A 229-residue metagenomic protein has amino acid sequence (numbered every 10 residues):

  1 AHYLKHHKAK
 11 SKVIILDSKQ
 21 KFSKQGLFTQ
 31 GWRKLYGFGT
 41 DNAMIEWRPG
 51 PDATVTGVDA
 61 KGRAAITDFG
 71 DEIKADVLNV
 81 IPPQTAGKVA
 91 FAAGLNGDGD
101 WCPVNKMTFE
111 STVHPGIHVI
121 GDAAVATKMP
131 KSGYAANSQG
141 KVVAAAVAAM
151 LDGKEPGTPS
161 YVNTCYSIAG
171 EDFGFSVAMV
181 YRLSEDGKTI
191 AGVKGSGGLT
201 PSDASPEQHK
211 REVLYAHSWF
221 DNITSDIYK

Functional and structural regions predicted by a protein language model:
A1, K8-I14, H118, D122: Glycine/serine-rich loop-strand microenvironments at binding/catalytic pocket rims
A1-L4, W32-R33, V142-A148: Short, well-ordered amphipathic alpha-helices
K5-D100: A Rossmann-like FAD-binding core segment of flavoenzymes
H7-K8, E110-S111, T158-P159: Solvent-exposed alpha-helices and their adjacent loops that cap or buttress functional pockets in soluble metabolic
E72-S138, A149: FAD-site-proximal beta/loop scaffold in flavoenzymes
D100-H118, G170-I190: FAD-binding beta-loop-beta segment adjacent to the flavin cofactor pocket
A123-N163, S167-A169, A178: A conserved FAD-binding loop/helix module that cradles the flavin
A178-K229: C-terminal auxiliary extensions adjacent to catalytic cores
